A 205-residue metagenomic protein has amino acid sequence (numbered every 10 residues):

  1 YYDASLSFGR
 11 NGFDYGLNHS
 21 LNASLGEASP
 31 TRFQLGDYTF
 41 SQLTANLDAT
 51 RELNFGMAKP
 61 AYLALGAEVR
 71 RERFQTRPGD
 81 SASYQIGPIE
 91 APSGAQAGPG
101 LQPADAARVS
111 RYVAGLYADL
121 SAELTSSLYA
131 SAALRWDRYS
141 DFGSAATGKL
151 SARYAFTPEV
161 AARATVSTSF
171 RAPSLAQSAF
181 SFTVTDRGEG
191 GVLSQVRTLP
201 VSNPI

Functional and structural regions predicted by a protein language model:
Y1-G9, T31-Y38, A161, V201-I205: Short intrinsically disordered, low-complexity coil segments enriched in acidic
Y2-A4, K59-L63, S126-A130, A146 (+1 more regions): Outer-envelope beta-barrel architecture signal
A4-R10, L63-R71, L116, A132-W136 (+3 more regions): Transmembrane beta-barrel strands of outer-membrane/channel proteins
F8, H19-Y129: Outer-membrane beta-barrel transmembrane domain signature of Gram-negative proteins, especially the mid-to-C-terminal
R10-D14, H19, R71-T76, D80 (+3 more regions): Surface-exposed extracellular loop regions of Gram-negative outer-membrane beta-barrel proteins, predominantly
A82-S83, K149-S151: Short, solvent-exposed amphipathic alpha-helical segments in soluble enzyme and RNA/protein-processing domains
S110, A114, D137-T147, S169: Solvent-exposed loop/turn segments connecting transmembrane beta-strands in outer-membrane beta-barrel proteins
A155: An internal, acidic/charged active-site-proximal segment that coordinates divalent cations and/or engages
